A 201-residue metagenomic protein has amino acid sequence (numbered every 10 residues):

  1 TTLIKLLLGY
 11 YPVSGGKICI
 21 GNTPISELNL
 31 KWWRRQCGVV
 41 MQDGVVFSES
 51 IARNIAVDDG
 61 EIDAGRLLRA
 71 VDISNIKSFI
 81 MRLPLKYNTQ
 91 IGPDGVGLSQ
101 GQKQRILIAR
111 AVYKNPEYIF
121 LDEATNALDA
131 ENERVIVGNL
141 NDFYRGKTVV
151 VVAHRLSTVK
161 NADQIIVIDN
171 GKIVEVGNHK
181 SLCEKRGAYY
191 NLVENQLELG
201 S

Functional and structural regions predicted by a protein language model:
L8: Helix-to-loop junction immediately C-terminal to a conserved catalytic motif
K17-C19, E27, R34, A52-P93 (+2 more regions): ABC ATPase nucleotide-binding domain helical subdomain, centered on the C-loop/LSGGQ "ABC signature"
C19-G21, K77-I106, L128, E198-S201: ABC-fold ATPase nucleotide-binding domain signature/coupling loops
R82-K86, G138, R155, K160-S201: C-terminal portion of ABC ATPase nucleotide-binding domains
S99-Q100, I106-A111, V135, V151: ABC ATPase nucleotide-binding domain "signature" region
Y113-E117, G146: A short, proline-enriched helix->beta-strand linker immediately N-terminal to the Walker B motif in ABC-type P-loop
I119-E123: Catalytic Walker B motif of ABC-type/P-loop ATPase nucleotide-binding domains
E133-R145, S157: Helical segment within the ABC ATPase nucleotide-binding domain
